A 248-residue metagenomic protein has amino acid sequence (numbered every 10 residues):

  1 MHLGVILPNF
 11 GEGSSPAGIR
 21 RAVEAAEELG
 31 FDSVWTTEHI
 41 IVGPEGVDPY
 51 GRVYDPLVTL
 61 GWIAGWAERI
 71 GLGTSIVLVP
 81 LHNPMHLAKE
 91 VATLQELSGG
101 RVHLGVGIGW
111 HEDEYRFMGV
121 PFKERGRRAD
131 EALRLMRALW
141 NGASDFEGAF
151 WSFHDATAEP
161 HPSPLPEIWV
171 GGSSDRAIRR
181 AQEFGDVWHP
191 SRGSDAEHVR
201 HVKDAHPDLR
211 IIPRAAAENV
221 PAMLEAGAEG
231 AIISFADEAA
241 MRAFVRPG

Functional and structural regions predicted by a protein language model:
M1-G248: Active-site-adjacent structural elements that line small-molecule/cofactor binding pockets in enzymes
